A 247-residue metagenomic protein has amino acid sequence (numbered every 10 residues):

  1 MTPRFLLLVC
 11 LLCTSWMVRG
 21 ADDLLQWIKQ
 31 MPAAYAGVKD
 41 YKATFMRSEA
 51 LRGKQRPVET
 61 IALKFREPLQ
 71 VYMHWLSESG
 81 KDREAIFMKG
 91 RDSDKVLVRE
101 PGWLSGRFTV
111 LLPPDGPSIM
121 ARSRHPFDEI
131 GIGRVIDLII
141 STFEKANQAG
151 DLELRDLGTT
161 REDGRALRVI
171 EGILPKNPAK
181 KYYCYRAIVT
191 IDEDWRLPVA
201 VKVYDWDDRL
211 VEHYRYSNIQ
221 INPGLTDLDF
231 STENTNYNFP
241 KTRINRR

Functional and structural regions predicted by a protein language model:
M1-L6: Bacterial N-terminal signal peptides that target proteins for export
L7-S15: Bacterial N-terminal signal peptides
W16-P57, K64-Q70, S77-S79, E153-R155 (+2 more regions): N-terminal leader/targeting segments and the immediate start of mature chains
G20-D22, A50-R52, G116-N245: Gly/Pro-enriched, hydrophobic low-complexity segments that function as extracytoplasmic propeptides/linkers
G37-K39, K64-V71, M88-V96, R165 (+2 more regions): Short, solvent-exposed coil/turn segments at beta-strand boundaries
T44, H74, R99, E171-I173 (+1 more regions): Beta-strand residues in well-ordered beta-sheet regions across diverse protein folds
K54, I61-R134, R209-E212: An acidic-aromatic
